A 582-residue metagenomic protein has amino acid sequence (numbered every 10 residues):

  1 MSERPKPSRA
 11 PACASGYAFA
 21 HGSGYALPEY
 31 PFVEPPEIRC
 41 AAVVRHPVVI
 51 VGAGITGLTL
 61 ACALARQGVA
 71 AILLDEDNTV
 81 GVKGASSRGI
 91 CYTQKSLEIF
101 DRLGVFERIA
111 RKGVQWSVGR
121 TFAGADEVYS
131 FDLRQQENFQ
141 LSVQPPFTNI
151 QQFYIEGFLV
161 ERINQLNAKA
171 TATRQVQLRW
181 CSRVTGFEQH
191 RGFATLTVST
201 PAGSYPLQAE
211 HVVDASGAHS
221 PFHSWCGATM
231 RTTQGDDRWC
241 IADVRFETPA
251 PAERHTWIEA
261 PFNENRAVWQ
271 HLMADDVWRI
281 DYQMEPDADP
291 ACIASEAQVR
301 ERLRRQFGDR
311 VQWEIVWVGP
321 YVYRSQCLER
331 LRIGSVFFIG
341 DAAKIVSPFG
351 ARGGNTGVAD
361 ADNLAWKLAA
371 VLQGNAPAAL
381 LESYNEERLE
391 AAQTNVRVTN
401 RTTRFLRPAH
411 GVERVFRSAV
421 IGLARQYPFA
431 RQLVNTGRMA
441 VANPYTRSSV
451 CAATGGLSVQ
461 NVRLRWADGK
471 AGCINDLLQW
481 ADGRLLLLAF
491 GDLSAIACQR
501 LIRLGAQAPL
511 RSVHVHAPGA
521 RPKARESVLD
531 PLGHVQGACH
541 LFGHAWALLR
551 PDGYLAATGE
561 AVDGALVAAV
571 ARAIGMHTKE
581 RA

Functional and structural regions predicted by a protein language model:
S2-V51, A65-Q67, A123-D126, S130 (+5 more regions): Helical substrate-recognition/capping region of FAD-dependent monooxygenase/halogenase enzymes
A14, K83-R162: Active-site-adjacent segment of FAD-dependent monooxygenases/related oxidoreductases
V44-H46, A202-H211: Core beta-strand elements of the Rossmann-like FAD/NAD(P) dinucleotide-binding domain in flavoenzyme oxidoreductases
A65-S87: Glycine-rich FAD pyrophosphate-binding loop
E127, E161, H211, A215-Y323: Conserved FAD-binding catalytic core of PHBH/FMO-like flavoproteins
L166-V184: A conserved beta-strand/loop element that lines the FAD pocket in flavoprotein oxidoreductases
W180-A194, Y321: A conserved short coil-to-beta-strand element within the FAD-binding core of flavoproteins
P290-T356, A376, V398, G437 (+1 more regions): FAD/FMN-dependent oxidoreductases across multiple families
